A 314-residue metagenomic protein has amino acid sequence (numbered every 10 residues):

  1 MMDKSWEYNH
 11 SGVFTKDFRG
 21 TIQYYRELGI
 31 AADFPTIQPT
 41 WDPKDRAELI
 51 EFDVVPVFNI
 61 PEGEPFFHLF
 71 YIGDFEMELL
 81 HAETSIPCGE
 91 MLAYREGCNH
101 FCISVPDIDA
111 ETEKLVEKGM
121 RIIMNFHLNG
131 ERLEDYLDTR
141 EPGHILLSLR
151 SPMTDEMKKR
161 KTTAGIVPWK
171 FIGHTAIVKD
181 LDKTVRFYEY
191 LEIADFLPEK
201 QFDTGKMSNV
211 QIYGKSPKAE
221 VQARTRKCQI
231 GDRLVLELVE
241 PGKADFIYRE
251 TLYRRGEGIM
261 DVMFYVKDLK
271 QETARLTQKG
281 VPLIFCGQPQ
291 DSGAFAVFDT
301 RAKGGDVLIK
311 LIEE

Functional and structural regions predicted by a protein language model:
M1-Q23, E27-P35, G97-I103, T154-V185 (+2 more regions): N-terminal beta-strand motif that seeds the catalytic metal site of vicinal oxygen chelate
M2-F14, F18, F34-F75, L133-I145 (+3 more regions): Accessory recognition modules or surfaces
M2-K4, V13, E78, D109-V167 (+4 more regions): Vicinal oxygen chelate
Y8-K16, H68-E76, E90-I108, K170-K179 (+3 more regions): Vicinal oxygen chelate
Y24, L69, K114, F187-Y190 (+1 more regions): Alpha-helical scaffold elements within enzyme catalytic domains, especially in hydrolases
T36-E62, T84-H100, K118-E134, M157-R160 (+4 more regions): A cross-kingdom feature marking solvent-exposed beta-strand/loop segments within repeated, beta-rich binding/scaffold
E83, P241-G242, R301-A302: Secondary-structure transition/turn motif
